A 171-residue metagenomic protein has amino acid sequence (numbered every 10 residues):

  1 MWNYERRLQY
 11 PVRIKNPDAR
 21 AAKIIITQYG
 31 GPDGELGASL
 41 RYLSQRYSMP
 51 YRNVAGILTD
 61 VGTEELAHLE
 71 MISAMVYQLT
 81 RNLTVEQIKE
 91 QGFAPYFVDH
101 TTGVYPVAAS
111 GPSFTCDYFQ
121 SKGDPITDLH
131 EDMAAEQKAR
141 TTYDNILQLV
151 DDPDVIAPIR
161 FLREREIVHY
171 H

Functional and structural regions predicted by a protein language model:
M1-H171: Non-heme di-metal
